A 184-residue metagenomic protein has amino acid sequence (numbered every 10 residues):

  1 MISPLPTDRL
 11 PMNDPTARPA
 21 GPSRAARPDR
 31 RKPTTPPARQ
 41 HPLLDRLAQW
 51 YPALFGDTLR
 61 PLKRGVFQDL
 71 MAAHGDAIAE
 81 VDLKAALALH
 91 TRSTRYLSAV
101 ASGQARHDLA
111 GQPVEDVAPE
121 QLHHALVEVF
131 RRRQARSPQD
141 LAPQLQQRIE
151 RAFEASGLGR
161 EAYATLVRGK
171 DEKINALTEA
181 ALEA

Functional and structural regions predicted by a protein language model:
I2-P15, Q112-A184: Intrinsically disordered, low-complexity, charge-dense segments enriched in Lys/Arg and Glu/Asp interspersed
L10-P11, P15-R31: Intrinsically disordered, low-complexity RNA-associated tracts
R31-L54: N-terminal, Lys/Arg-enriched amphipathic/low-complexity engagement segments that precede the first folded domain
T35-A38, P42, P61, S137-D140 (+1 more regions): Alpha-helix boundary/N-cap detector
P42-Q49, Q68, A72, A85 (+8 more regions): Charged/polar, solvent-exposed surface patches and flexible loops
R46-D108, Q112-E115: N-terminal interaction modules that seed assembly of large macromolecular complexes
